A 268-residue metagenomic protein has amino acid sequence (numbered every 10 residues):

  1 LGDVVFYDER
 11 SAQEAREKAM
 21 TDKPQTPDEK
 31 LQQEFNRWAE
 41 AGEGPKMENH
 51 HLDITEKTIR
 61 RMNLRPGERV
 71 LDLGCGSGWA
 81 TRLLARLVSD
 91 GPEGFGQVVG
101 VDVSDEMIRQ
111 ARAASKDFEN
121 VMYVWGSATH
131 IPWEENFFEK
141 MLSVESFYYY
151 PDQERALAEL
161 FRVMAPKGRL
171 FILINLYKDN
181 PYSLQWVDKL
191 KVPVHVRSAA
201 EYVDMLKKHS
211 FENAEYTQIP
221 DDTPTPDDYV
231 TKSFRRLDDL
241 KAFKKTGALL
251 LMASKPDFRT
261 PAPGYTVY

Functional and structural regions predicted by a protein language model:
A19-R65, W79-L83, M107-Q110, A114 (+4 more regions): Conserved class I S-adenosyl-L-methionine
L71-H130: Class I SAM-dependent methyltransferase SAM/SAH-binding core
T129-M141: A short acidic, Gly/Pro-enriched loop at the edge of an enzyme's catalytic core that lines a small-molecule cofactor
K140-D152: A short SAM/SAH-binding and catalytic strip from SAM-dependent methyltransferases
E154-P166: A short glycine-rich, Lys/Arg-flanked "PGG" loop and its adjoining helix->strand segment in the class I
G168-I174: Conserved beta-strand signature within the Rossmann-like core of class I S-adenosyl-L-methionine
N175-P193: Short, glycine-/aromatic-enriched active-site segment of Class I SAM-dependent methyltransferases
V194-S210: Short alpha-helix
